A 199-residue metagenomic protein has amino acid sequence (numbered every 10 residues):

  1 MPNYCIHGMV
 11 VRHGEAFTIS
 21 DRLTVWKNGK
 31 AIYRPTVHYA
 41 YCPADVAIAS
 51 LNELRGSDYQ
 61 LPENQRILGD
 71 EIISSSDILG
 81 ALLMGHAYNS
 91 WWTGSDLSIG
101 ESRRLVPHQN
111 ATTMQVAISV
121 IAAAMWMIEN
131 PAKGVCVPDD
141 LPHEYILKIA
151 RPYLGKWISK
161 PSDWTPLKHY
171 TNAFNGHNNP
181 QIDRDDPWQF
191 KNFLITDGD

Functional and structural regions predicted by a protein language model:
M1-D199: C-terminal catalytic/substrate-binding lobe primarily of soluble NAD(P)-dependent oxidoreductases
